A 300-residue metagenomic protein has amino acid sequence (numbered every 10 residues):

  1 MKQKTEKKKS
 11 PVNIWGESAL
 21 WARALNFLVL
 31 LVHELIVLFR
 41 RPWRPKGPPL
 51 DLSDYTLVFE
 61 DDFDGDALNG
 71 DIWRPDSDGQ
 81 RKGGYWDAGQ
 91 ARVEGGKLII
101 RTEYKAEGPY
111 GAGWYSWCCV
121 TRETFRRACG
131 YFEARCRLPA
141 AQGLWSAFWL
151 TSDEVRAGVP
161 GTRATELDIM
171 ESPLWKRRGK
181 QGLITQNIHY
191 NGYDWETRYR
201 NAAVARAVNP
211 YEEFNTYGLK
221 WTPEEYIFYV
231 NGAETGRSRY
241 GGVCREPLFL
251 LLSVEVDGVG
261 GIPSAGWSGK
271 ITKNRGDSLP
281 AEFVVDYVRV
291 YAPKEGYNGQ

Functional and structural regions predicted by a protein language model:
M1-G16: N-terminal Lys/Arg-rich, disordered targeting/topogenic segments
A22, F27-Q300: GH16 jelly-roll
